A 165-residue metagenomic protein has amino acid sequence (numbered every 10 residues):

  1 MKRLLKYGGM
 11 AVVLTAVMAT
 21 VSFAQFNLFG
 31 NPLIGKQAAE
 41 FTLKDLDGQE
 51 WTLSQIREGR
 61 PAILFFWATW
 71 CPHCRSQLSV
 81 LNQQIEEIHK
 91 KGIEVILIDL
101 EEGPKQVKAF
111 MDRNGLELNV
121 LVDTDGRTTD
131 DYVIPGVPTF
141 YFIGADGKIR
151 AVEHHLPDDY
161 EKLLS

Functional and structural regions predicted by a protein language model:
K6, L14-E40: N-proximal helix/coil linker or "cap" segments that precede and/or mark the start of modular domains
T42-A62: A short beta-strand-turn-helix
E58, A109-L116, D123-S165: Thiol/disulfide oxidoreductase modules built on the thioredoxin-like
R60-A62, W67-W70, G136: Short pre-active-site segment immediately N-terminal to redox-active cysteine/selenocysteine motifs in thiol-based
I63-L64, V95, F140: Hydrophobic beta-strand anchors of alpha/beta hydrolase catalytic cores
F66-Q83: Conserved redox-active cysteine motifs that mediate thiol-disulfide chemistry, especially di-cysteine Cys-X(1-2)-Cys
A68-P72, E101-K105, G126-T128, L156: Solvent-exposed loop/turn segments at secondary-structure junctions within structured extracellular/periplasmic domains
S76, E86-D125, V137: Conserved segment of the thioredoxin-like fold in thiol-based oxidoreductases
